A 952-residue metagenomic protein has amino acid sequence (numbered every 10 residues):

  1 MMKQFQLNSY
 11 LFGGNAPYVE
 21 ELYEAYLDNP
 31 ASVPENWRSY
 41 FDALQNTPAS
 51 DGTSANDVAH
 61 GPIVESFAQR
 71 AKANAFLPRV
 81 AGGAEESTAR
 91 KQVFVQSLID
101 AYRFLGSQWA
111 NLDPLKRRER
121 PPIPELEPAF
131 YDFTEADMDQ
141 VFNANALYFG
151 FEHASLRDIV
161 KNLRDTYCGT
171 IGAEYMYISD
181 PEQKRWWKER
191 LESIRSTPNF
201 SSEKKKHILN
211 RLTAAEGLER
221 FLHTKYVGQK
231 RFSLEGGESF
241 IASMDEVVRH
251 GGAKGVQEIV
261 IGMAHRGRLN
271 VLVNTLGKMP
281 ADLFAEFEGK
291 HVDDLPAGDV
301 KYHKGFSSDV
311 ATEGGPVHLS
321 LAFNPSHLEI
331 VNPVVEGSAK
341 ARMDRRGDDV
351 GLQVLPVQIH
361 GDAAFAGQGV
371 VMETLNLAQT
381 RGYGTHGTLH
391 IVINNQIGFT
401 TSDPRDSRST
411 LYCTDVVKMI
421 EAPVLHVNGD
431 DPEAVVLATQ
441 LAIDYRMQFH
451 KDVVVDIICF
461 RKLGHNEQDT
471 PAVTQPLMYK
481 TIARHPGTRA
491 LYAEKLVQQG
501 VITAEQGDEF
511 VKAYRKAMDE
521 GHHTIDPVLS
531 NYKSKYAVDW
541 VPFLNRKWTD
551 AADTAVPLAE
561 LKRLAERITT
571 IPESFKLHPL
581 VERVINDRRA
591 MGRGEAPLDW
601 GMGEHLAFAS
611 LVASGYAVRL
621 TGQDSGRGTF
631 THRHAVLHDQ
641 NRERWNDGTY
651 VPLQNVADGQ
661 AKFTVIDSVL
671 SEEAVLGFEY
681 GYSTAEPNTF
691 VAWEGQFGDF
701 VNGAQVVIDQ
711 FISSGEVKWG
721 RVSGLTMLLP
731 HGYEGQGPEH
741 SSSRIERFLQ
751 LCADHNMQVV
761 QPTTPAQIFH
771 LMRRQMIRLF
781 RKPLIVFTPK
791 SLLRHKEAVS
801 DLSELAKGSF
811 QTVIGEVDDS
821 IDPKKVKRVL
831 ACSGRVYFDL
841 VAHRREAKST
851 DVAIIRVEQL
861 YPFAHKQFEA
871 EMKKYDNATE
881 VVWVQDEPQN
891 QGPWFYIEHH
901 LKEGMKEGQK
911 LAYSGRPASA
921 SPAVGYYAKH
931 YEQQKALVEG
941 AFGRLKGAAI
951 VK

Functional and structural regions predicted by a protein language model:
M2-F5, L11-F12, N46, T385-I502 (+6 more regions): Thiamine diphosphate
M2-S50: Subset of Sec-pathway N-terminal targeting signals
L44-F240, V256: Extended, charge-enriched "interface" segments that sit outside catalytic cores
L98-P114, E246-T275, H360-Q379, H450 (+5 more regions): Conserved phosphate/anionic-ligand binding catalytic regions in large, soluble enzymes, centered on
Y102-L105, W109-F142, A146-H153, R157 (+8 more regions): Glycine/aspartate-rich loop-and-adjacent alpha/beta segment that forms the canonical ThDP
S196-L218, F284-E336, K340-G347, Y650 (+1 more regions): Active-site cores of enzymes that catalyze phosphoryl transfer or operate on phosphate-rich substrates
V248, Q257-E421, L425, F630-E686: Cofactor-binding active-site loop characterized by glycine-rich and histidine/acidic residues
T488-R489, Q499, T503-V618, F787: Hard-cation-handling environments
